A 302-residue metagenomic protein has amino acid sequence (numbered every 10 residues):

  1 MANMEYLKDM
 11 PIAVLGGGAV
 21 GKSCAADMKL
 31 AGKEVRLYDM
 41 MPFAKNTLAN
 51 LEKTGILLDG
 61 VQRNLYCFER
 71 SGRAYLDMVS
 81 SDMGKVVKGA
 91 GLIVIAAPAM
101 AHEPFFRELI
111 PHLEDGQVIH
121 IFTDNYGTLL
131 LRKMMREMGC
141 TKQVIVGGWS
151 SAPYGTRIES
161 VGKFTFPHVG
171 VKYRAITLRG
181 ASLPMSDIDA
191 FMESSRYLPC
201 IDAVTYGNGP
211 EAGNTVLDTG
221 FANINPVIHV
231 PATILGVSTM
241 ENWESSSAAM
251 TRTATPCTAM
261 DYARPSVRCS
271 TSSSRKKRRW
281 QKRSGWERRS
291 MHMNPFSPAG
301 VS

Functional and structural regions predicted by a protein language model:
A2-L65: NAD(P)+-binding Rossmann beta1-loop-alpha1 motif at the extreme N-terminus of oxidoreductases
M10, V144, I176: Nucleotide donor/acceptor-binding cores
G21, A44, T128, D187-S195 (+2 more regions): Generic structural signal for well-ordered, non-membrane alpha-helical segments in soluble metabolic enzymes
E34, D77-M78, I145: Conserved beta-strand segments of alpha/beta enzyme cores
C67-H120: Rossmann-like NAD(P)-binding element
A99-T165: Rossmann-like NAD(P)(H) cofactor-binding subdomain of soluble oxidoreductases
G162-N208: Conserved anion/nucleotide-ligand pocket segment
I201-S302: C-terminal substrate-binding/catalytic lobe of Rossmann-fold NAD(P)-dependent dehydrogenases
